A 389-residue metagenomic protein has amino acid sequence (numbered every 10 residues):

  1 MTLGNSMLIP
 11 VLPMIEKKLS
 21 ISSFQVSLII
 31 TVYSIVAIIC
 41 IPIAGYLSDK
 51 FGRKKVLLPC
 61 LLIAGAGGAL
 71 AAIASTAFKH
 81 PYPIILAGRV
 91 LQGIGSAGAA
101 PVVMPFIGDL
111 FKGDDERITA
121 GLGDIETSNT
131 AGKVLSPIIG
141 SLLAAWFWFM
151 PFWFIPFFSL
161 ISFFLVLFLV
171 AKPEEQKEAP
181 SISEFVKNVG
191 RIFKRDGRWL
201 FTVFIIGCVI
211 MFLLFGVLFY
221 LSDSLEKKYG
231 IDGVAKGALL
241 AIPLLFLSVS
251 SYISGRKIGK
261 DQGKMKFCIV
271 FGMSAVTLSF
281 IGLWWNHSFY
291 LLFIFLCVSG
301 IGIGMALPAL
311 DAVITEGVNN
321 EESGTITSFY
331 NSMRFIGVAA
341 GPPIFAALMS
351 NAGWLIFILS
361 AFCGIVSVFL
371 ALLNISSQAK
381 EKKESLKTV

Functional and structural regions predicted by a protein language model:
T31-G45, M104, A241-I253: Central cavity-lining transmembrane alpha-helices of secondary-active solute carriers, predominantly the Major
I39-K79: Conserved MFS/SLC helix-loop-helix module at the cytosolic interface between two early adjacent transmembrane helices
I41-R53, S250-G263: Helix-to-loop junctions at the C-terminal end of transmembrane segments in multipass secondary transporters
V56-L70, K266-I281: Structural signature of the two symmetry-related core transmembrane helices
Y82, G88-A131: Cytoplasmic helix-loop-helix junction between adjacent transmembrane helices in 12-TM secondary transporters
G123-V170: Helix-loop-helix hairpin linking two adjacent transmembrane segments in secondary transporters
A171-T202, V389: Juxtamembrane intracellular "pre-TM" segments in multi-pass secondary transporters
W199-L240: Extracytoplasmic gate region of multi-pass secondary transporters
